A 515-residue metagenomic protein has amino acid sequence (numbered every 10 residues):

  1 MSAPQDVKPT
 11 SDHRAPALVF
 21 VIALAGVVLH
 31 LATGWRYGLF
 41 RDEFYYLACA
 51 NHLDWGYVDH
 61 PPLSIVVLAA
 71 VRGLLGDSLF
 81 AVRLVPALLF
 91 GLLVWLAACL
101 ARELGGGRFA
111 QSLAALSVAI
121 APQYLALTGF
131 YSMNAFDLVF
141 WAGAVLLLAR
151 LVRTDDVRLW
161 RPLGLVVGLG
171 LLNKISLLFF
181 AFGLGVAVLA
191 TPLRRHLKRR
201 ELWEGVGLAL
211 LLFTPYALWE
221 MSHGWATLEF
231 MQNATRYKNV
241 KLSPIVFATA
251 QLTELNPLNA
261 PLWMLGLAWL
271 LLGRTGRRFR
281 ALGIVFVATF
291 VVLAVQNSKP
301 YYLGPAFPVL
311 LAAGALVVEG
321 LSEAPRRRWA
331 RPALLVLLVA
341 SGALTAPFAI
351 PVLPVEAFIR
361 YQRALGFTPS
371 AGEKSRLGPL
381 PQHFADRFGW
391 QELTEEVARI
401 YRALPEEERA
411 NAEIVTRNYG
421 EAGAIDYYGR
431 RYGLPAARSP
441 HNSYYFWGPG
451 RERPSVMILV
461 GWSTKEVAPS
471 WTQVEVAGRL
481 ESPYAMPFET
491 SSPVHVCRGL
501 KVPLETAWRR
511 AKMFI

Functional and structural regions predicted by a protein language model:
A3-V7, A15-F20, A97-I120, V139: Transmembrane-helix signature of polytopic, membrane-embedded enzymes that assemble or transfer cell-envelope glycans
K8-S11, R102-G105, A144-W160, L267-R274: Membrane-interface transmembrane helices that cradle and orient dolichyl/undecaprenyl
F20, L84-G105, G143, L147: Transmembrane-helix motifs of polytopic, lipid-linked glycan transferases
A23, A114-A119, V167, L171 (+1 more regions): Short helix- or helix-capping micro-motifs that position conserved polar/aromatic residues at function-defining sites
N51, L92, L96, S117 (+3 more regions): Specific aromatic-rich, kink-prone transmembrane helix
Q123, G129-F136: Short acidic/glycine- and proline-prone juxtamembrane loop motifs at membrane-interface regions of multi-pass membrane
L178-F279, A346-A357, F384: Transmembrane-lumen/periplasm boundary regions of multi-pass, lipid-linked membrane glycan transferases
L321-R363: Signature aromatic-anchored transmembrane alpha helix within multi-pass, membrane-resident enzymes that catalyze glycan
